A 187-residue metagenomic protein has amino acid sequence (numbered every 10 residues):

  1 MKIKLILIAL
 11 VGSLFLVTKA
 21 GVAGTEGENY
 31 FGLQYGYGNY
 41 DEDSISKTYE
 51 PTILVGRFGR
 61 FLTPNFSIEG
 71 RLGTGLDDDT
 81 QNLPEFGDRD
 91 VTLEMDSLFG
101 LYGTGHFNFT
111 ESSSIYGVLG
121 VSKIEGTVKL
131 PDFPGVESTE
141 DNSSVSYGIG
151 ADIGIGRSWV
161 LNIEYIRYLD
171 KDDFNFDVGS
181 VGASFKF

Functional and structural regions predicted by a protein language model:
M1-E28: Cleavable N-terminal export/targeting peptides
K19-I68, L72-T74, F99, G105 (+1 more regions): Short glycine/proline- and aromatic-enriched beta-strand/turn motifs that initiate or cap beta-hairpins
E28, P131-D132, I149: Intrinsically disordered, low-complexity Arg/Gly-biased segments of eukaryotic RNA-associated proteins
N29, N65-G70, S112-I115, I153-I163: Repeated loop/turn-to-beta-strand initiation elements of outer-membrane beta-barrel proteins
Y30-G32, R60, I153-G154, F176-F187: Outer-membrane beta-barrel "beta-signal"
Y37-E50, T74-S97, K123-V145, D170-D177: Flexible, solvent-exposed loop segments that connect beta-strands
R57, Y102-T104, G148-G150, G182: Outer-membrane beta-barrel architecture
G59-F61, G148-G150, V160-N162: Short, conserved structural micro-motifs that define repeat-unit consensus positions and nucleotide-binding loops
